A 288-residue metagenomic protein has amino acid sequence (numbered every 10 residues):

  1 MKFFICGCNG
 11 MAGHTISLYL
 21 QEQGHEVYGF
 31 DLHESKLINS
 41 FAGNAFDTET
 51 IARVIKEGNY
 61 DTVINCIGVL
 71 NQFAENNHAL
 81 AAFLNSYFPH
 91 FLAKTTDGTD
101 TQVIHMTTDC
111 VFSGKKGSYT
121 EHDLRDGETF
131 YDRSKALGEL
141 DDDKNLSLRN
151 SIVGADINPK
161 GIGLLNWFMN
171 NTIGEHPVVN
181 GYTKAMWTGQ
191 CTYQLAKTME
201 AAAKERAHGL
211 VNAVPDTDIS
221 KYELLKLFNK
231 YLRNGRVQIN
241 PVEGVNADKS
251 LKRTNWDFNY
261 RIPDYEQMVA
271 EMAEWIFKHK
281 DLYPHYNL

Functional and structural regions predicted by a protein language model:
F3-Q23: N-terminal Rossmann NAD(P)H-binding glycine-rich loop of SDR-like oxidoreductase domains
C6, N180-M186, V211-D218: Glycine-rich Rossmann NAD(P)(H)-binding loop
G43-S86: NAD(P)H-binding glycine-rich loop region in Rossmannoid oxidoreductase-like domains and their noncatalytic homologs
N76, L80-F91, R125, T129 (+1 more regions): Glycine-rich NAD(P)-binding loop of the Rossmann-fold in SDR/ketoreductase-type enzymes
H90-D126: Conserved Rossmann-fold NAD(P)-dependent oxidoreductase catalytic core, especially the SDR/UDP-sugar
E128, L140-G189, Y193-Q194, E200: NAD(P)-dependent short-chain dehydrogenase/reductase
A196-D248, D281-L288: Mid/C-terminal beta-alpha module of Rossmann-like enzyme folds, strongest in SDR-family dehydrogenases/epimerases
P263-L288: Amphipathic terminal alpha-helices
